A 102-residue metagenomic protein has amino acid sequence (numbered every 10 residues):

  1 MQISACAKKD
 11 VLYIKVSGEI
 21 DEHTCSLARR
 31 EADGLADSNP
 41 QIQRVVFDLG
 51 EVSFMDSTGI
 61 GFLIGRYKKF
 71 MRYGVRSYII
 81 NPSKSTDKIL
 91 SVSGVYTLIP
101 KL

Functional and structural regions predicted by a protein language model:
M1, K9-L12, R66, S85: N-proximal accessory regions
M1-I3, L102: Absolute protein N-terminus
S4-R30: STAS-typified acidic loop motif
Y13-K15, S53, K101: Secondary-structure boundary/capping motif
E22-I99: Amphipathic alpha-helical interaction surfaces in cytosolic regulatory modules
